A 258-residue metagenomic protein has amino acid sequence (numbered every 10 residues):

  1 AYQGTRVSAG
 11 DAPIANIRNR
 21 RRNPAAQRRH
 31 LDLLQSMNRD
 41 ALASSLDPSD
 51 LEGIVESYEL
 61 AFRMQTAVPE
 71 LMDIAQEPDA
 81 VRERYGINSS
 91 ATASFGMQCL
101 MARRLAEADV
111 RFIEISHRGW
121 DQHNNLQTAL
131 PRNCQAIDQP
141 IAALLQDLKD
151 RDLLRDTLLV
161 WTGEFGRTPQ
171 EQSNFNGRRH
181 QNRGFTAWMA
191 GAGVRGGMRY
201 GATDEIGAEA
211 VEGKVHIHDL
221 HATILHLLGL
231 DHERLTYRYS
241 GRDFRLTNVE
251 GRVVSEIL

Functional and structural regions predicted by a protein language model:
A1-L258: Ligand-binding pockets and gating/stacking loops
